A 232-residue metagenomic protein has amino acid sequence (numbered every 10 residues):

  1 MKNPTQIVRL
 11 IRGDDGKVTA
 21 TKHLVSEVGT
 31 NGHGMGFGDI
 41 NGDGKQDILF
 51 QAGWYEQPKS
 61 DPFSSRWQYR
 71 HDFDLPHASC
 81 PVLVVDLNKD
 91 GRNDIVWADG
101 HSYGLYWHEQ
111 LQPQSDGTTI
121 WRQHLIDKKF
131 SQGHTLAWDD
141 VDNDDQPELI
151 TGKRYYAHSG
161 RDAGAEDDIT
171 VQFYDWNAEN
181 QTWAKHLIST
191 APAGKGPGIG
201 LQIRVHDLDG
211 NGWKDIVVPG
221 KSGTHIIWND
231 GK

Functional and structural regions predicted by a protein language model:
M1-K232: Beta-propeller-forming repeat regions
